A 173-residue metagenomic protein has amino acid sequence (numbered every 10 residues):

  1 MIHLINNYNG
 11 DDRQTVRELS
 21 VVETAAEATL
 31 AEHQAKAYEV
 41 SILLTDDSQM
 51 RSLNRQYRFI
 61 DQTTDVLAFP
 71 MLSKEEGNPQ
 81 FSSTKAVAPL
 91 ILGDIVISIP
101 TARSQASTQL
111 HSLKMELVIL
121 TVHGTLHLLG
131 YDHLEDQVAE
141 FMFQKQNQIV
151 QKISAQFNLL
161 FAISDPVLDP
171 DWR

Functional and structural regions predicted by a protein language model:
M1-V118, L126-R173: An acidic/histidine-cluster motif and surrounding catalytic segment that typifies divalent-metal-assisted enzyme active
